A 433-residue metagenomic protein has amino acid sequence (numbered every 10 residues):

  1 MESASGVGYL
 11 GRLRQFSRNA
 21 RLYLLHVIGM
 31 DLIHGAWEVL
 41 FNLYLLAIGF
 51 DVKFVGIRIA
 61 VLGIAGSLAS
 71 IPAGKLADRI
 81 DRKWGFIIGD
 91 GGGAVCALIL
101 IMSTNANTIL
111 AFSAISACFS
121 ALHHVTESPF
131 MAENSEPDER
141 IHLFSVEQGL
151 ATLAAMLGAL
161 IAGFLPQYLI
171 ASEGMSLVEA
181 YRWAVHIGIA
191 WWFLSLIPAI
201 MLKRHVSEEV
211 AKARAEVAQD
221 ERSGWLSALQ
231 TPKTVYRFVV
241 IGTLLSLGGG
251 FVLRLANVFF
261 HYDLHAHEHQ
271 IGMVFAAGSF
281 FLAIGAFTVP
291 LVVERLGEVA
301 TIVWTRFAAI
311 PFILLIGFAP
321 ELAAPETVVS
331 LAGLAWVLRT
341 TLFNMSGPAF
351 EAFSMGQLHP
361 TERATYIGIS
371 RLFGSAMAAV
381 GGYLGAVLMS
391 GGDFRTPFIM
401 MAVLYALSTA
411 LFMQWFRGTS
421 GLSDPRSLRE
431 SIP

Functional and structural regions predicted by a protein language model:
E2-A20, R204-V240, L428-P433: Juxtamembrane intracellular "pre-TM" segments in multi-pass secondary transporters
G6-A65, T234-F275: Helix-loop boundary and gating motifs at the non-cytosolic
I28, C96, N107-H123, T243-L244 (+1 more regions): Hydrophobic core of transmembrane alpha-helices in multi-pass small-molecule transporters, especially MFS/SLC-type
I57-K75, A276-T288: Central cavity-lining transmembrane alpha-helices of secondary-active solute carriers, predominantly the Major
L68-T104: Conserved MFS/SLC helix-loop-helix module at the cytosolic interface between two early adjacent transmembrane helices
A69-D81, P166, G285-E298, M389: Helix-to-loop junctions at the C-terminal end of transmembrane segments in multipass secondary transporters
W84-L98, A300-L315, I399: Structural signature of the two symmetry-related core transmembrane helices
A300-G347: C-terminal transmembrane helical hairpin of 12-TM major facilitator-type secondary transporters
